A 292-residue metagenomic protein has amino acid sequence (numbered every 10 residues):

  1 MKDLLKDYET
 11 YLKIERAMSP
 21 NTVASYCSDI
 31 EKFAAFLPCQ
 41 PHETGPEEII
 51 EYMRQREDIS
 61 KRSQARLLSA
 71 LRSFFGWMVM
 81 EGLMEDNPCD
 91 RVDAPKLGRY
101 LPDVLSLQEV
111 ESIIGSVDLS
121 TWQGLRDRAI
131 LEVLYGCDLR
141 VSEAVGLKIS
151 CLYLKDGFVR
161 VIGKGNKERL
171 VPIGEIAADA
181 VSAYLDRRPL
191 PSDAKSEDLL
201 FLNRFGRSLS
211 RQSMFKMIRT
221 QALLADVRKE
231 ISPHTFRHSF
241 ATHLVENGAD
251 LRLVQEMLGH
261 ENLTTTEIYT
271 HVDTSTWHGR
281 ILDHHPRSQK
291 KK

Functional and structural regions predicted by a protein language model:
M1-K292: Conserved catalytic core of the tyrosine transesterase superfamily
